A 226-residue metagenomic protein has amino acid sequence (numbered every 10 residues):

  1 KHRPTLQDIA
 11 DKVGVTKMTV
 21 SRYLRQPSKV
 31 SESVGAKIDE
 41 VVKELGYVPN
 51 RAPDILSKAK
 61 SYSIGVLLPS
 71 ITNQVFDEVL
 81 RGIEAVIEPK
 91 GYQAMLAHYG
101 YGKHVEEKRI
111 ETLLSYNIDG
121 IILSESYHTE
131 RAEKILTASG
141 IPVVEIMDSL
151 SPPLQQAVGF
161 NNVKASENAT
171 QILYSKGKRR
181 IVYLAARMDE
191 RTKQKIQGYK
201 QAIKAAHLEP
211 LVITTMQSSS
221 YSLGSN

Functional and structural regions predicted by a protein language model:
K1, E44, A85-K90, A138-E145 (+1 more regions): Bacterial carbohydrate/catabolite-sensing allosteric modules
K1-P4, K43-R81, P89-K90, T112-S115: N-terminal helix-turn-helix/winged-helix DNA-binding helices and compositionally similar short basic alpha-helical
K1-Y62: N-terminal helix-turn-helix DNA-binding module of bacterial transcription factors
D11, E107, L114, Y174-G177: Non-catalytic positions within long, well-ordered alpha-helices that form the structural scaffold/packing of enzyme
T16, D119, K178-R180: Short acidic/polar active-site loop segments enriched in Thr and Asp
S70-N73, G100-Y101, Y127, A186-E190 (+1 more regions): Short histidine/acidic/glycine/proline-rich micro-motifs that form metal- and phosphate-coordinating active-site loops
A85-E133: Central regulatory/effector-binding core of bacterial HTH transcription factors
